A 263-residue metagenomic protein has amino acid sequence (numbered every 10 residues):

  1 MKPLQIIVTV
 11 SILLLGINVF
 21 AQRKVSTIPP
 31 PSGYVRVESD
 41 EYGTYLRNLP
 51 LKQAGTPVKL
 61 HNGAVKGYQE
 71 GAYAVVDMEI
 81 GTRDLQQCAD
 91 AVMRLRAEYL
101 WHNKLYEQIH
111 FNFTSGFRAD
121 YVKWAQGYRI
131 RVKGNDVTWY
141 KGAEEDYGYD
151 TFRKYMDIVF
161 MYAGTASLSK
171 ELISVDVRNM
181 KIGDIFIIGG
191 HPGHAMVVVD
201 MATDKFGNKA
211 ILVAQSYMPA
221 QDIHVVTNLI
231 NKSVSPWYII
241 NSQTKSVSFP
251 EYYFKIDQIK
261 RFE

Functional and structural regions predicted by a protein language model:
M1-Q22: Bacterial Sec-dependent N-terminal signal peptides
I6, L15, Y73-M78, V247: Hydrophobic transmembrane signal anchors and adjacent membrane-proximal interface regions, especially in viral
Q22-E70, E79-Q87: N-terminal module-boundary/linker segments of secreted carbohydrate-active enzymes
S32, D40, G164, D176 (+1 more regions): Alpha-helix initiation/capping motif
Y42, P50, E107, R129-V132 (+1 more regions): Amphipathic alpha-helical interaction segments
G43-P50, L100, R153-V159, V213 (+2 more regions): Generic hydrophobic, helix-prone segments enriched in Leu/Val/Ile
E70, D77, G81-K181, I187-A195 (+2 more regions): Acidic/His-rich structured neighborhood in mature extracellular/periplasmic domains
L212-E263: Low-complexity, Gly/Ser/Thr/Pro-rich intrinsically disordered linker/tail segments
